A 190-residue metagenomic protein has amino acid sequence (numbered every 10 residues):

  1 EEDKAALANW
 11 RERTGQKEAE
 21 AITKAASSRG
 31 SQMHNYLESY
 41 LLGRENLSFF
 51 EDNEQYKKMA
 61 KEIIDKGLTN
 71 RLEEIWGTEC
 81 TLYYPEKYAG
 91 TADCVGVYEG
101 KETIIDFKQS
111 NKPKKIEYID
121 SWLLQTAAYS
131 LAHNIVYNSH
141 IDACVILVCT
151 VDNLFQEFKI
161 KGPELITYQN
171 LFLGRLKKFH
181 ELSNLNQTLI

Functional and structural regions predicted by a protein language model:
E1-A89: Metal-dependent nuclease catalytic cores that hydrolyze phosphodiester bonds in DNA/RNA, characterized by
W76-L185: Mg2+/Mn2+-dependent nuclease catalytic core
